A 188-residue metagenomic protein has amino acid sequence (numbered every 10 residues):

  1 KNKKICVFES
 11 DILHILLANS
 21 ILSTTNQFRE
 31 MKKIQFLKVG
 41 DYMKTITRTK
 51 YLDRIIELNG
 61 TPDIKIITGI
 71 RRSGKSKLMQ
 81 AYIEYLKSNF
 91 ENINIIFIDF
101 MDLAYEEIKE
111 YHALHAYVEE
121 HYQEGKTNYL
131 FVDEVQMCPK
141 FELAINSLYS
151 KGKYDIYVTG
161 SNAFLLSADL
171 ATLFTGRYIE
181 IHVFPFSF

Functional and structural regions predicted by a protein language model:
K1-F188: Phosphate-binding site recognition
